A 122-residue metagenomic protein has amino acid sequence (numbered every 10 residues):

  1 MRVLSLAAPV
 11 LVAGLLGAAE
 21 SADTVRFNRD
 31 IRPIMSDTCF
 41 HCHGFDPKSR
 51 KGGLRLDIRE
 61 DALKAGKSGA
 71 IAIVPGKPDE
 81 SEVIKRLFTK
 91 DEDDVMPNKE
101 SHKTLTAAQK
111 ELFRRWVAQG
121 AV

Functional and structural regions predicted by a protein language model:
R2-G17: Bacterial N-terminal signal peptides
L16-V122: Aromatic- and Gly/Pro-enriched helix-to-coil junctions and flexible linker segments
